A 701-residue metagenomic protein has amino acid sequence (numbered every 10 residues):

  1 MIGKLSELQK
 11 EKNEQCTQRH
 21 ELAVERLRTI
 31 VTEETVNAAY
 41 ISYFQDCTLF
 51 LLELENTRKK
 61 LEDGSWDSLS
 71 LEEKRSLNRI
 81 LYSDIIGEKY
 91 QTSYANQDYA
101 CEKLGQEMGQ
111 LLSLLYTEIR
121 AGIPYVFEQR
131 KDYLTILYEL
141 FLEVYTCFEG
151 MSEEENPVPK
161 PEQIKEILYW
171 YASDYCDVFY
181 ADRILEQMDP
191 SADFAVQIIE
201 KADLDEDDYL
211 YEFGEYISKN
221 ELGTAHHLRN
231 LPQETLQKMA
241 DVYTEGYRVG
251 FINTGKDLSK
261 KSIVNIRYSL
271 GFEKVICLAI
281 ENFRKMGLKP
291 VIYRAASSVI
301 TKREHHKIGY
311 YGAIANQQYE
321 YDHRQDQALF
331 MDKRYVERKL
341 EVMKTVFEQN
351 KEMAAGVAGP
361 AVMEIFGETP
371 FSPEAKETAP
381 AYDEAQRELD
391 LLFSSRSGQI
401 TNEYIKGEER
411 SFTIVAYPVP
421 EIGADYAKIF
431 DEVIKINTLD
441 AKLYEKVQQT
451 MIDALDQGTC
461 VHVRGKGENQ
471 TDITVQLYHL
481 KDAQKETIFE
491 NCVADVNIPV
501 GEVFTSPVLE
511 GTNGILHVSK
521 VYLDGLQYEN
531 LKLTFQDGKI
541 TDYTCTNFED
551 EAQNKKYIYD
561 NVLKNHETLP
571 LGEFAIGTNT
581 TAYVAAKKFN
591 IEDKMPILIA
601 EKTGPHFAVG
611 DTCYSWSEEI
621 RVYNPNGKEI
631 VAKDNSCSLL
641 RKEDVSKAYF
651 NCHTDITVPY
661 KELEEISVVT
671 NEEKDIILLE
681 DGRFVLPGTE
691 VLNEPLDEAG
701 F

Functional and structural regions predicted by a protein language model:
M1-E510, L679, R683-F701: Active-site bordering "gate/hinge" segments that shape substrate access to catalytic or cofactor-binding pockets
R267, Y293, V415, R464-K466 (+6 more regions): Generic beta-strand/beta-sheet core signal
G271, E368-P370, V419, E468 (+8 more regions): Short, glycine-/Ser/Thr-/acidic-enriched flexible segments
D456, D524-Q527, E567, A600: Short solvent-exposed loop/turn micro-motifs enriched in small/polar/acidic residues
S506-N565: Long, well-ordered mid-to-C-terminal structural blocks that present hydrophobic/aromatic surfaces
G511-N513, Y528-N530, D537-I540, L569-E573 (+3 more regions): Active-site lining segments that contact anionic ligands and/or coordinate catalytic metals
Y543-E618: Dual-mode signal for accessory low-complexity, basic/Gly-rich regions
N626-F701: Extended hydrophobic packing segments that form well-structured cores
